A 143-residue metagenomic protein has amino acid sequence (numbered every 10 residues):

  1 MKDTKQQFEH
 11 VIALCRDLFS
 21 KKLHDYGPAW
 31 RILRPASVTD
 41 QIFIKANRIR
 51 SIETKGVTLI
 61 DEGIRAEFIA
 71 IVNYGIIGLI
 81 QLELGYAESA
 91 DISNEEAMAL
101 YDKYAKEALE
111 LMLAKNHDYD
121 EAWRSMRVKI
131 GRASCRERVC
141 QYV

Functional and structural regions predicted by a protein language model:
M1-R138: Intrinsically disordered, low-complexity regulatory regions that flank transcription factor DNA-binding cores
C140-V143: Catalytic phosphate/metal-binding cores of nucleic-acid and nucleotide-processing enzymes, i.e., regions that mediate
